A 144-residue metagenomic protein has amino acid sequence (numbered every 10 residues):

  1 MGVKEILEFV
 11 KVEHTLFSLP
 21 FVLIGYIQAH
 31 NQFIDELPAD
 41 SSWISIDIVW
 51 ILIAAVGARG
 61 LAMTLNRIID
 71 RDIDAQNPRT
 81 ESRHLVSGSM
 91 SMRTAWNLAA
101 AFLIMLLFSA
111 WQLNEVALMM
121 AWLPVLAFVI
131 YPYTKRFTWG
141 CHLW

Functional and structural regions predicted by a protein language model:
M1-E8, I34-P38: Transit-peptide-like, low-complexity N-terminal presequences and other terminal intrinsically disordered regions
M1-K4, M63, R67-M90: Cytosolic, membrane-interface loops and tails of multi-pass inner-membrane proteins
K4-F17, S89: Membrane interfacial helix-start motif at the N-side
L7-E8, R83-W144: Intramembrane alpha-helical segments
V10-E13, I46, A58, N66 (+2 more regions): Residue-level micro-sites within transmembrane alpha helices that shape and flank functional polar/acidic positions
E13, F17, F21, S42 (+4 more regions): Alpha-helical transmembrane segments of integral membrane proteins
V22-I24, Q28-N31, D35-I69, R79 (+2 more regions): Membrane-embedded alpha-helical segments that form the functional core of polytopic membrane enzymes, especially those
A29-F33, R71-D74, K135, W139: Perimembrane helix-loop junctions in membrane proteins
